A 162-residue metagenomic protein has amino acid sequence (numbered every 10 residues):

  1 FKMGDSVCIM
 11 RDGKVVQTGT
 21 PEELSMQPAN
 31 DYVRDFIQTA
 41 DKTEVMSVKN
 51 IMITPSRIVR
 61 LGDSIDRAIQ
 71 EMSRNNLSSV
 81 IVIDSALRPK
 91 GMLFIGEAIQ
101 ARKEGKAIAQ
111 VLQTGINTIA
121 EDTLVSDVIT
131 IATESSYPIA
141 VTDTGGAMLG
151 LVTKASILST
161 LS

Functional and structural regions predicted by a protein language model:
F1-K2: A short, surface-exposed alpha-helical micro-motif characterized by mixed small hydrophobic and charged/polar residues
S6-I9, G13, L24: Conserved short hydrophobic beta-strand within the ABC ATPase nucleotide-binding domain
V15-G19, Q27, M92, L151: ABC ATPase "signature
M26-I51, S162: C-terminal boundary and immediately downstream tail of ABC-type ATPase nucleotide-binding domains
E44-I58, F94, E104-I116, T123: Bateman (tandem CBS) regulatory domains
I58-L77, V82-A86, I99-R102, N117-G145 (+1 more regions): The conserved cystathionine-beta-synthase
